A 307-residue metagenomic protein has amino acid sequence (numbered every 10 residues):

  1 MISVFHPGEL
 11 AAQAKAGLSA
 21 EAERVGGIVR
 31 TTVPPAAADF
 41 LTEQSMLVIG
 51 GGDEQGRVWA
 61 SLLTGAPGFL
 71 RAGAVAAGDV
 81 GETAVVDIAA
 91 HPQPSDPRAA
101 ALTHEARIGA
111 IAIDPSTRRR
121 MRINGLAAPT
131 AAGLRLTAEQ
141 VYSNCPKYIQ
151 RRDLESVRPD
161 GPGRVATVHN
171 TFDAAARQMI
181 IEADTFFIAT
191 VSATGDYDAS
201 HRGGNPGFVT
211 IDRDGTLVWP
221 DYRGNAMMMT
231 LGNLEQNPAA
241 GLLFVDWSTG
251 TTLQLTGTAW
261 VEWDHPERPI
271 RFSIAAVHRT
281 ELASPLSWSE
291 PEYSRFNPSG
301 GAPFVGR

Functional and structural regions predicted by a protein language model:
M1-R307: Binding-site signature for planar aromatic cofactors or substrates
